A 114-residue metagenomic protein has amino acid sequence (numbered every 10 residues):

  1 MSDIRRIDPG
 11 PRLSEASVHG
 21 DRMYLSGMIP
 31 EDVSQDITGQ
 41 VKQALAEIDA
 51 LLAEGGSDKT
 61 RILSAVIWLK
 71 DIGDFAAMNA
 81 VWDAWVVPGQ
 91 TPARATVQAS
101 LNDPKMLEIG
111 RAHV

Functional and structural regions predicted by a protein language model:
M1-L63, L69-H113: N-terminal presequence-like segments and the immediate start of the first folded domain
